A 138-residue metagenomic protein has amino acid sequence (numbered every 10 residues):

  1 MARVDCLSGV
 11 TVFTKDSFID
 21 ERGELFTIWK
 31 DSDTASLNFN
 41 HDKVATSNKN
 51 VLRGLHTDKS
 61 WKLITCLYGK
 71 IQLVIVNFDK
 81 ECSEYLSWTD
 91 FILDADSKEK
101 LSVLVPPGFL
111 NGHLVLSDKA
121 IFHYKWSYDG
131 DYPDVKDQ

Functional and structural regions predicted by a protein language model:
M1-K98, K119, W126-Q138: Non-catalytic, conserved peripheral segments adjacent to functional cores
D94-K119: Conserved metal-binding segment of the jelly-roll/cupin
